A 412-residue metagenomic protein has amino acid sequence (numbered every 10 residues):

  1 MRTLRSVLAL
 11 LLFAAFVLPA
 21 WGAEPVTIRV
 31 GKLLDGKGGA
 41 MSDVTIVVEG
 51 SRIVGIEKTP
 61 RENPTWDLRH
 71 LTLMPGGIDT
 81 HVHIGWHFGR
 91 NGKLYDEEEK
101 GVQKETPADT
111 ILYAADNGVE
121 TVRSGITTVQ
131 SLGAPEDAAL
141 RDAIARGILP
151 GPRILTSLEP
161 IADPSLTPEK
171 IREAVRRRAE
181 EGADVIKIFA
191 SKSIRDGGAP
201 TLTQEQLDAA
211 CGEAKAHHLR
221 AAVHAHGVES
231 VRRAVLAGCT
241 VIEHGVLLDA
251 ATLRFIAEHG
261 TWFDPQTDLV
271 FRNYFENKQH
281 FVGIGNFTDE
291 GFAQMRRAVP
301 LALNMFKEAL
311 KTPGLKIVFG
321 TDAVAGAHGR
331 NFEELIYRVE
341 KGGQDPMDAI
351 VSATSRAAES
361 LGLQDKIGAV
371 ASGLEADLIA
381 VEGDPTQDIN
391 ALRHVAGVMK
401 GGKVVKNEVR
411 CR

Functional and structural regions predicted by a protein language model:
V7-P19: Bacterial N-terminal signal peptides
L33, K37-M74: Histidine-rich, glycine-flanked metal-binding segment
L71-R146, E205, E229-A237: Metal-associated gating/positioning segment near the N- to mid-region
W86-T110, V119, P150-G151, R195-P200 (+1 more regions): Active-site gating loops and adjacent loop-to-helix segments of metal-dependent hydrolytic enzymes
F88-G92, R141-D142, V231-A237, L269-I284 (+4 more regions): Histidine/acidic-residue-rich catalytic or RNA/ligand-binding cores of hydrolases and nuclease-related proteins
Q103, I111-D137, G151-I161, A183-S193 (+3 more regions): Divalent metal-dependent hydrolysis catalytic cores, especially in the metallo-beta-lactamase
K170-A190, G197-F263, Q279-H280, I284 (+1 more regions): Histidine/acidic residue-rich metal-binding segments in metalloenzymes
A216-H218, F287-E290, A298-P385: His/Asp/Glu-enriched, well-ordered alpha-helical/loop segment that forms or immediately abuts the divalent-metal
